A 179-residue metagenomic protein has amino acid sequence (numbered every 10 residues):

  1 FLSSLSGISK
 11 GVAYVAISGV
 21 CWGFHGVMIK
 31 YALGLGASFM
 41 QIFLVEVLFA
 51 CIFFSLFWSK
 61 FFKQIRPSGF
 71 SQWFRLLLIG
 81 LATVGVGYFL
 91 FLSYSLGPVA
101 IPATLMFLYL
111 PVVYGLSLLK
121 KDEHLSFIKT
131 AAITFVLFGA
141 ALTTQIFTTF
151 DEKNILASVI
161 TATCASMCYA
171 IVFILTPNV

Functional and structural regions predicted by a protein language model:
F1-Q41, L81, F89, D151-N178: Glycine-/small-residue-enriched transmembrane alpha-helix faces in small-molecule transporters and effluxers
I17, L44-V45, L105, I128-A131: Hydrophobic core positions of alpha-helical segments in small-molecule transporters and transporter systems
C21-G26, F61-A100, L142: Specific transmembrane alpha-helical segments of multi-pass solute transporters/efflux pumps, especially DMT/EamA
G34-G85, V112-V113, F135, M167-L175: Transmembrane alpha-helices of multi-pass small-molecule transport proteins
G34-Q41, Y88-M106: Structural motif at transmembrane-helix junctions in multi-pass transporters
V45, A100-L108, T176-V179: Helix-helix packing/entry segments at the starts of transmembrane helices
F54, L125-F147: Hydrophobic transmembrane alpha-helices of multi-pass small-molecule transport proteins
F91-G97, I146-I155: Membrane-interface helix caps and helix-loop-helix hairpins in membrane proteins
